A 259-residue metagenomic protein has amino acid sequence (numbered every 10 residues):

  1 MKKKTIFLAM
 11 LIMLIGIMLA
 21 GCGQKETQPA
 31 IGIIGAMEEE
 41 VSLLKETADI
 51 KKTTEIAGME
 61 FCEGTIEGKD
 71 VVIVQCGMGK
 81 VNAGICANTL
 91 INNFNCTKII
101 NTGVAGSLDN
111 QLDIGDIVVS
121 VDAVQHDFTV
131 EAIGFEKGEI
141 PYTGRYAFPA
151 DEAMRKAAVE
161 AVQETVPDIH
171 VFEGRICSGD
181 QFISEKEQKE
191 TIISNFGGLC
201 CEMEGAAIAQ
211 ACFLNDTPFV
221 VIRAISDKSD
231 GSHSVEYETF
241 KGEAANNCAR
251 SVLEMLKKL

Functional and structural regions predicted by a protein language model:
M1-A9: Bacterial N-terminal signal peptides that target proteins for export
A9-M18: Bacterial N-terminal signal peptides
Q28-A48, D70: Short, conserved "active-site rim" segments that organize catalytic pockets and cofactor/ligand binding
Q28-I31, T54-L259: Glycine-rich phosphate- or other oxyanion-binding loops that anchor nucleotides, phosphorylated ligands
